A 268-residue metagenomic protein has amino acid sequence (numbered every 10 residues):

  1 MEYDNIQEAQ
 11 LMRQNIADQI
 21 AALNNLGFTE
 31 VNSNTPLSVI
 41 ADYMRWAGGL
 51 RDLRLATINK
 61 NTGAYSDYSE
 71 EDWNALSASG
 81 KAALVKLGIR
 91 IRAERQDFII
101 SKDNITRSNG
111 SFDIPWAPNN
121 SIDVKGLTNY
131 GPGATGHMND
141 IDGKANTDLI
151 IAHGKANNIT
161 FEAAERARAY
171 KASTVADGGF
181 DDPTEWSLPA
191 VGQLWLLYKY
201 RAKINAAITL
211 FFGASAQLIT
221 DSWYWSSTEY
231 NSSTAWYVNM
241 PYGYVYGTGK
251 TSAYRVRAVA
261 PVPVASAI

Functional and structural regions predicted by a protein language model:
E2-I6, L11-D182, K250-I268: Short, compositionally biased
A47, N74, A117, G131 (+4 more regions): Short linear interaction motif-like sites in intrinsically disordered regions of transcription factors
D97-F98, W186, S222, A235: Structural motif
V191-I268: C-terminal, surface-exposed recognition/capping segments
